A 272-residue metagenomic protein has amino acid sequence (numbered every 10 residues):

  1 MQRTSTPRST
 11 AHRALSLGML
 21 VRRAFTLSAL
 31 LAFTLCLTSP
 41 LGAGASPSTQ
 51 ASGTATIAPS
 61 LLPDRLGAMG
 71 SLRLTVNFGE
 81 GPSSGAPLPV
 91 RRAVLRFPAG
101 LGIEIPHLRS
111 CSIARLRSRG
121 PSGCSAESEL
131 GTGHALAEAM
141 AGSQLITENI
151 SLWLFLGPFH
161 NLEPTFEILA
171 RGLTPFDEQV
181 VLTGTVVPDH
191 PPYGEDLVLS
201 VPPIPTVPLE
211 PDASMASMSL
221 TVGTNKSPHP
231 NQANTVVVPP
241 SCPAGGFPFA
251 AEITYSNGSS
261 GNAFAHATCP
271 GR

Functional and structural regions predicted by a protein language model:
M1-V21: N-terminal secretory signal peptides that target proteins for export/translocation
L20, A29, M218-L220: A broad "ordered helical/assembly scaffold" signature
A24-T38: Bacterial N-terminal signal peptides
G44-R272: Ser/Thr/Pro/Gly-rich, low-complexity intrinsically disordered stalk/linker tracts of secreted and surface-exposed
